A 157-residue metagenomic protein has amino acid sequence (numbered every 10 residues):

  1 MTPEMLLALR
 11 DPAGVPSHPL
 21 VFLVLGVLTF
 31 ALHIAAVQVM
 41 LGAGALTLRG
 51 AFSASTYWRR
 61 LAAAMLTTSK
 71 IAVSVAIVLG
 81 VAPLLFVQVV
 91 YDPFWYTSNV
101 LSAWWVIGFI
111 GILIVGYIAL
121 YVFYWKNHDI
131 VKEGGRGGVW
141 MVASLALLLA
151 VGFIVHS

Functional and structural regions predicted by a protein language model:
M1-F30, Y57-L61, L85-W104, S157: Membrane-interface interhelical loops and short amphipathic "cap" helices that link adjacent transmembrane segments
G26-V27, R59-V73, H128-L148: Alpha-helical transmembrane segments and their helix-start/interface "positive-inside/aromatic belt" motifs in integral
T29-V37, L66-K70, V106-F109: Alpha-helical transmembrane segments of integral membrane proteins, emphasizing hydrophobic/aromatic residues
A35-A45, I112-G116: Hydrophobic alpha-helical transmembrane segments
V37, G44, K70-V73, I77: Residues within membrane-spanning alpha-helices of integral membrane proteins, especially the hydrophobic core/packing
L41-A62: Membrane-interface helix-loop junction between the first two transmembrane segments
A72-M141, V155-H156: Membrane-interface helix-loop-helix modules in multi-pass inner-membrane proteins
L147-S157: Long hydrophobic alpha-helical segments that form multi-pass transmembrane helix bundles in integral membrane proteins
